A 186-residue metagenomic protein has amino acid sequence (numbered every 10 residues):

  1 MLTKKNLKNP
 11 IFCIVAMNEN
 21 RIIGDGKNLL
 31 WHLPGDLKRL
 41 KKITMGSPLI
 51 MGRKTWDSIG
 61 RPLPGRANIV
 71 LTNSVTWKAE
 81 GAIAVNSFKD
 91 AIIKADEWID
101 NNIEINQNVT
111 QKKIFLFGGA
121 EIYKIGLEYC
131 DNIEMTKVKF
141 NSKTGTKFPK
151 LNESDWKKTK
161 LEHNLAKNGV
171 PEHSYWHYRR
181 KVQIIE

Functional and structural regions predicted by a protein language model:
L2-E186: Enzymes that bind and transform nitrogen-containing heteroaromatic metabolites
